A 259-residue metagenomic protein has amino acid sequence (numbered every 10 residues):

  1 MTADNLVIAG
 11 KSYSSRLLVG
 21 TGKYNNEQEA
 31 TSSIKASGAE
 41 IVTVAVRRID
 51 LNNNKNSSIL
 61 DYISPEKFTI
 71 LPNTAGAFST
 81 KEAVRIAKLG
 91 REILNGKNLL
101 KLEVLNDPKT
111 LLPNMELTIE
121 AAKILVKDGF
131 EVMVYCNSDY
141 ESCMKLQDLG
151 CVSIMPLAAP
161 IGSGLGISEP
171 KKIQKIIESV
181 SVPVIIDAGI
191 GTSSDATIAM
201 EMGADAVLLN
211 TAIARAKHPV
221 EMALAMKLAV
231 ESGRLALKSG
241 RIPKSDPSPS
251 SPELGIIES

Functional and structural regions predicted by a protein language model:
A3-I8, T21-V44, N54-T69, A77-S259: Alpha/beta enzyme core
G10-R16: Conserved SET/PR-domain catalytic core that frames the SAM/AdoMet-binding pocket
R47: Metallocofactor- and cofactor-centric catalytic cores in central/energy metabolism, strongly enriched
L51: Short, motif-level signal for alpha-helix interfacial/capping segments enriched in acidic residues and aromatics/proline
